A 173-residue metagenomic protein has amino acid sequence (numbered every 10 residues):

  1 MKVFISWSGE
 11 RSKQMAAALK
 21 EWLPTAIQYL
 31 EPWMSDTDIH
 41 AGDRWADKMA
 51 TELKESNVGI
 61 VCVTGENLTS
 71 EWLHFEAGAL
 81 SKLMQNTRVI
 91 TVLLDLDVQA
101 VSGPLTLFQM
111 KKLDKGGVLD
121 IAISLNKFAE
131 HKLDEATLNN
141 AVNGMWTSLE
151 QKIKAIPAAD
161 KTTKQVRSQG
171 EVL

Functional and structural regions predicted by a protein language model:
M1-V58, S81-L83, T87-R88, E171-L173: Conserved N-terminal substructure of TIR/SEFIR domains
K2-P24, L96-L173: C-terminal interaction surface of TIR/SEFIR-family domains
D38, G65-E66, L93-Q99: Short beta-alpha junction loops
A46, H74, N86, K115-A122: Amphipathic alpha-helical transducer elements in NTP-driven molecular machines
V58, W72-F75, T87-V92: Elongated alpha-helical scaffolds
V61: Redox-cofactor binding/interface segments in oxidoreductases and associated redox assembly factors
G65-L83: Conserved TIR/SEFIR loop-to-helix hotspot centered on a Trp-containing motif with a nearby acidic residue
